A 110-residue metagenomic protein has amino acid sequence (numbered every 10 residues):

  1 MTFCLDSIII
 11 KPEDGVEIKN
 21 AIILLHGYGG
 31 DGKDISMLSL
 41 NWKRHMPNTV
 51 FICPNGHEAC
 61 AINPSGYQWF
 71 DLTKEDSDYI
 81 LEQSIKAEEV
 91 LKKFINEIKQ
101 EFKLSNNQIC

Functional and structural regions predicted by a protein language model:
F3-Q108: Serine-hydrolase catalytic machinery in alpha/beta-hydrolase-like enzymes
